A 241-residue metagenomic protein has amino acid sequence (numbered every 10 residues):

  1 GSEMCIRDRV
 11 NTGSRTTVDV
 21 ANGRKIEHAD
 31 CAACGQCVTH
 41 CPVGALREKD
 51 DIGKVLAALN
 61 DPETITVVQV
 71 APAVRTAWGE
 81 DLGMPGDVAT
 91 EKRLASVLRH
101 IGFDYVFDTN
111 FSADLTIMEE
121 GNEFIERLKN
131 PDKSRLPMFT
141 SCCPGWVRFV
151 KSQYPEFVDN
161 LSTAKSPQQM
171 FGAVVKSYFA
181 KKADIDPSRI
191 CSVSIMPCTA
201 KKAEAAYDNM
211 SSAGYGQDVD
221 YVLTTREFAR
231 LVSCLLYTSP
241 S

Functional and structural regions predicted by a protein language model:
G1-I6, Y237-S241: Conserved small/polar residues in nucleotide/adenosyl-binding loops
S2, A32-V43, M196-E204: Local cysteine-cluster metal-coordination motifs and their immediate loop/turn environment, predominantly Fe-S cluster
S2, R7-D8, C41, V74 (+1 more regions): Short N-terminal signal/transit or membrane-insertion segments and the immediately adjacent low-complexity/disordered
E3, R7-D30, G44-T66: Non-heme iron-sulfur electron-transfer modules
T12-G13, G35, G83: Glycine-centered flexibility motif
I26-Q36, S134: Flanking scaffold residues of small Cys/His-coordinated metal-binding clusters
E48-P240: Iron-sulfur-associated redox domains of electron-transfer enzymes in respiratory and anaerobic energy metabolism
